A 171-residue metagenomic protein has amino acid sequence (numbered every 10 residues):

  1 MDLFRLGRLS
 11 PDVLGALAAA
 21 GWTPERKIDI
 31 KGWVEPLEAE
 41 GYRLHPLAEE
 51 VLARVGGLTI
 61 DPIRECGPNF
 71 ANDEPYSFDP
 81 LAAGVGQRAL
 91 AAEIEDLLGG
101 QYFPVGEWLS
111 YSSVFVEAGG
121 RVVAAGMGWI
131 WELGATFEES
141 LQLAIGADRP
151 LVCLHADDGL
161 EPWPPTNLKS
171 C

Functional and structural regions predicted by a protein language model:
M1-S112, N167-C171: A surface-exposed partner-binding patch
D12, D73, V85, A89 (+4 more regions): N-terminal functional modules and adjacent low-complexity/disordered segments of proteins
A48-L52, V123, S140: Broad hydrophobic/π-residue packing in well-ordered secondary structure
L109-Y111, R121, W129-I130, G159: Short, solvent-exposed loop/turn segments at secondary-structure junctions
S113-F115, L133: Short active-site-adjacent structural elements
V116-G120: Short acidic-glycine loop/turn motifs at beta-strand connectors
G126-D158: Compact, glycine/acidic-enriched structural inserts
D157-L168: Long, charged low-complexity regulatory segments
